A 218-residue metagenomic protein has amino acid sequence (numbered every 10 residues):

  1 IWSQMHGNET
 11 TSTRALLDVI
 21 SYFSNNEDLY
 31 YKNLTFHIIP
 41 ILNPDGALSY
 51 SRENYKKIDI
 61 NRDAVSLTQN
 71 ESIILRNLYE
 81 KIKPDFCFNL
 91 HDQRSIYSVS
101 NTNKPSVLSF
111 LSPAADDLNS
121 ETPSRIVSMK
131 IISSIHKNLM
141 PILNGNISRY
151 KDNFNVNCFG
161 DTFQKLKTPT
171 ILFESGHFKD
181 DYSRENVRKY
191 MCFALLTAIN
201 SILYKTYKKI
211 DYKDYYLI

Functional and structural regions predicted by a protein language model:
I1, F36-I38, I171-F173: Generic beta-sheet signal
I1-M5, D59-N61: Short glycine-rich or small-residue beta-strand-to-loop segments that form or flank ligand, phosphate, metal/Fe-S
M5, L42, G176: Residue-level signal for short, function-critical loop segments
H6, V65, D181: Short, charged/polar micro-motifs that form catalytic or ligand-binding hotspots
H6-R14, E185, K189: Short, conserved micro-motifs enriched in small and acidic residues
G7, D92, H177: Short, glycine/acidic-enriched loop or turn micro-motifs at the edges of active sites
T10-G145: Active-site/substrate-binding loop(s) of hydrolase catalytic cores
I82, L111-N119, P123-I126, I131-I218: C-terminal accessory segments enriched in acidic
